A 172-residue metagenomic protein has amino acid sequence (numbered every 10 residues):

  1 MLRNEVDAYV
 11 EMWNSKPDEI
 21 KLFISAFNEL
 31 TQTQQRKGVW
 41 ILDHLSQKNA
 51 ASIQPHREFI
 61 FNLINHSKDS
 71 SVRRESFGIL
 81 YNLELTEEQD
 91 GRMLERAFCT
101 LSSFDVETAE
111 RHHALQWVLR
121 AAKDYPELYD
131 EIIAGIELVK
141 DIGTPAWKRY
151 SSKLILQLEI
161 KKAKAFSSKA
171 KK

Functional and structural regions predicted by a protein language model:
M1-K172: Alpha-helical scaffold domains
